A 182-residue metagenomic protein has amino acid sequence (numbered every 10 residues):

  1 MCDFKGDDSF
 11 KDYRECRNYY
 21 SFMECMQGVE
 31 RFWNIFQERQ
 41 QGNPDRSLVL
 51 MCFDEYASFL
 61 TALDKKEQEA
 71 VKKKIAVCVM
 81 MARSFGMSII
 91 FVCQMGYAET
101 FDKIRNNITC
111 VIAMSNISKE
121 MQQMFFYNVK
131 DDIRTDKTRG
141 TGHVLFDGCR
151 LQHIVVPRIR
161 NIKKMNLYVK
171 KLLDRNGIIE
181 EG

Functional and structural regions predicted by a protein language model:
M1-L50, A57-I117, F126, R134-T135 (+2 more regions): P-loop NTPase catalytic phosphate-binding loop
M114, E120-G182: Phosphate-binding and hydrolysis-coupling loops of NTP-dependent motor/remodeling domains
